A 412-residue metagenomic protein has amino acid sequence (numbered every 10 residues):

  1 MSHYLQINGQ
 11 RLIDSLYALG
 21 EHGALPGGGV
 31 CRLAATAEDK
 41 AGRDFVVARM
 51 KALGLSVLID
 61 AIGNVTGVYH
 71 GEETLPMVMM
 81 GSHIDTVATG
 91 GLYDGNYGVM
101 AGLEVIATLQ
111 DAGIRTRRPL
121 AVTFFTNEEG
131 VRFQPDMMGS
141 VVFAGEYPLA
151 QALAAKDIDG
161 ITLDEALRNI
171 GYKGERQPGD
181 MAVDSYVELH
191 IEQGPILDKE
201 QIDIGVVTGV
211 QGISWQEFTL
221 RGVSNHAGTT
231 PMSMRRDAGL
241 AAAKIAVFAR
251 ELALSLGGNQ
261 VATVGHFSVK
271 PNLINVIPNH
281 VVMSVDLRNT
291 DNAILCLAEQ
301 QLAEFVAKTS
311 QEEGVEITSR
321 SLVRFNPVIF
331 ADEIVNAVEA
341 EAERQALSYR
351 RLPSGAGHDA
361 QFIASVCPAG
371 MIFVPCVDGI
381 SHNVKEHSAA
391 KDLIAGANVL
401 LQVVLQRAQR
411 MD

Functional and structural regions predicted by a protein language model:
Q6-G91: Acidic/His- and Gly-rich active-site-bordering loop/insert found across diverse amide/peptide-bond hydrolases
L12-L25, V78-S82, Y349-V399, R407: Zn-dependent metallopeptidase/amidohydrolase metal-coordination segment
L19, M80, G90-E129, S214-L220 (+4 more regions): Alpha-helical metal-binding/catalytic segments enriched in His/Glu/Asp
A34, G265-N272, S284-T290, E316-V335 (+1 more regions): A short beta-alpha structural unit
D60, R115-T116, G174-G179, T229 (+4 more regions): Flexible, glycine/charged-enriched surface loops at secondary-structure junctions
G63-V65, I84-T86, L120-V131, Q193 (+4 more regions): Acidic, glycine-rich active-site loops and adjacent beta-strand->loop/helix elements that engage anionic groups
N127-E128, R132-N292: Midchain, well-structured core segments that form catalytic/ion-binding scaffolds
T230-L256, E299, E304, V374-D412: His/Asp/Glu-rich mid-to-C-terminal helical/loop segments that flank catalytic regions of hydrolases
